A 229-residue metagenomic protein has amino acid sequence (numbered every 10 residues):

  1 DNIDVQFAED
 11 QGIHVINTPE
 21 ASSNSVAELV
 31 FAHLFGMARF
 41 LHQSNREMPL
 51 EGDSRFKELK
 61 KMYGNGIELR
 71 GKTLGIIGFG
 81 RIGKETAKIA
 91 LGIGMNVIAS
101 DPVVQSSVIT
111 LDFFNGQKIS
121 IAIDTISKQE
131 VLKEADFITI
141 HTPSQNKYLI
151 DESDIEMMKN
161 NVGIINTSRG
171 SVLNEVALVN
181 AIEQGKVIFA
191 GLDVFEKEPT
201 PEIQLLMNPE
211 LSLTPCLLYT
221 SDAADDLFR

Functional and structural regions predicted by a protein language model:
D1-I16, V131-K133, D151: An N-terminal-biased, well-structured beta-alpha scaffold segment characteristic of Rossmann-like dinucleotide-binding
I13-N24, S168: Short beta->alpha connector loops at strand-helix junctions that form conserved, small/polar/Pro-enriched
P19-T73: Phosphate-binding beta-alpha-beta segment of Rossmann-like dinucleotide-binding domains, i.e., the NAD(P)
F79: Glycine-rich Rossmann-fold phosphate-binding loop(s) that bind the pyrophosphate of adenine dinucleotide cofactors
I82: Hydrophobic/small residue at the entry helix of a nucleotide-binding pocket
P102-Q204: Rossmann-like adenosine-cofactor binding region
Y219-R229: Single conserved hydrophobic/aromatic residue that forms the stacking wall/gate of nucleotide- or nucleobase-binding
